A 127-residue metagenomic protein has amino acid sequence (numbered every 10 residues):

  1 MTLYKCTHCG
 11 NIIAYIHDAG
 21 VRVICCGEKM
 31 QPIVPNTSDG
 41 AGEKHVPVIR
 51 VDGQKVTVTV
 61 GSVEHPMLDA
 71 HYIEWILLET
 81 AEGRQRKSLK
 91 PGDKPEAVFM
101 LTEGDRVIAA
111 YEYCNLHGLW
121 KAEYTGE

Functional and structural regions predicted by a protein language model:
L3, R22, Y111: Residues immediately within or flanking Cys/His clusters that coordinate Zn2+ in small zinc-binding modules
C6-C9, C25, C114: Short cysteine-rich clusters marking metal-coordination/redox-active sites
Y15-A19, I33-N36, A122-Y124: Short Cys/His-rich "knuckle" micro-motifs
A19-K29: Cysteine-rich micro-motifs
V60-L68: Short amphipathic, basic-aromatic surface patches that mediate peripheral association with negatively charged
P95-F99: Short strand-edge motifs at loop-to-beta-strand transitions and within beta-strands of extracellular beta-rich domains
R106-L116: Short, aromatic- and glycine-rich surface loops/edge beta-strands on solvent-exposed regions
N115-E123: Short acidic/polar inter-strand loop motif in beta-rich domains
